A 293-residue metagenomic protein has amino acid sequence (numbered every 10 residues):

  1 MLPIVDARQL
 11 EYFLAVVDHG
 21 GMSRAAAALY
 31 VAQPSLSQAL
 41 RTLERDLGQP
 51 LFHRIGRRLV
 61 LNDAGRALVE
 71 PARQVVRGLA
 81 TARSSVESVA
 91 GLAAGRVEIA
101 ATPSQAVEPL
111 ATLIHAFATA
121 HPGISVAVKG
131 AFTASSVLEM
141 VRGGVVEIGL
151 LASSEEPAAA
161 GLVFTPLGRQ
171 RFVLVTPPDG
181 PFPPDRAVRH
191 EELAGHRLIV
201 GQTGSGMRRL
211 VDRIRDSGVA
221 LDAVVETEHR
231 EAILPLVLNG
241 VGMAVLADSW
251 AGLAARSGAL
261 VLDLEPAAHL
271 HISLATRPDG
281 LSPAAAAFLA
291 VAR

Functional and structural regions predicted by a protein language model:
V16-A32: Short helix-boundary/capping micro-motifs
E44-L61: A short LG(V/I)-centered, amphipathic sequence patch enriched for acidic residue(s) preceding the LG motif
D46-L47, L68-A90: Alpha-helical linker/hinge and terminal dimerization helices associated with HTH transcriptional regulators
R96-E156: Central regulatory/effector-binding core of bacterial HTH transcription factors
A131-G195, S249-W250: Acidic, Gly/Pro-rich loop/turn segments at junctions of secondary structure
F132-V137, R142-V146, A152, T203-L260: Hydrophobic hinge/microswitch elements
A152, F182-H190, H196-G218, S282-A285: Secondary-structure junction motif
L260-R293: A late-sequence structural motif
